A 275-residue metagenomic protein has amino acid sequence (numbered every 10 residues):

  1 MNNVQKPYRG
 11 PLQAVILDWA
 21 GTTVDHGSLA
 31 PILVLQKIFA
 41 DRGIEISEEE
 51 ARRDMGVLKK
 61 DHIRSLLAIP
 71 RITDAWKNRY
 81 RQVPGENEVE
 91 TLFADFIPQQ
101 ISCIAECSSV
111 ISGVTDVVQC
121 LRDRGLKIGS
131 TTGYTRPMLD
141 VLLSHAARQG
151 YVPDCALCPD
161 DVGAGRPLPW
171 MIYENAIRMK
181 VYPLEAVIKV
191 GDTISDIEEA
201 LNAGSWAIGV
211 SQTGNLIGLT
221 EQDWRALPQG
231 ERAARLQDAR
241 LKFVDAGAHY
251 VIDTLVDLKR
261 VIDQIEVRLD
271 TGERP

Functional and structural regions predicted by a protein language model:
M1-A14, T115, Q119, T135-P137 (+1 more regions): Asp-based, Mg2+/Mn2+-dependent phosphohydrolase catalytic module
Q5-T115, Q119-R124, D140: N-terminal helical cap/lid subdomain that shapes the substrate entry/recognition surface in HAD-like hydrolases
